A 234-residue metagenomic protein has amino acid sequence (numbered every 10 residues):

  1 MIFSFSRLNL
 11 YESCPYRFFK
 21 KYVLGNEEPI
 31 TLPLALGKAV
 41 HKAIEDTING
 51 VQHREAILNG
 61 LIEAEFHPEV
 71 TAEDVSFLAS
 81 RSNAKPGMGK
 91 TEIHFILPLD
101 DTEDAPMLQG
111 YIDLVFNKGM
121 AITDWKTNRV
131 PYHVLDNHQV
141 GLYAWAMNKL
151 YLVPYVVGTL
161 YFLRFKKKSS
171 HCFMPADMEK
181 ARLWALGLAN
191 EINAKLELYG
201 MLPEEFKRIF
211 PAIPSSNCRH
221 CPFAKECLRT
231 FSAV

Functional and structural regions predicted by a protein language model:
I2-F3, T91, D104, K149-V234: Metal-dependent nuclease catalytic regions and adjoining charged, substrate-binding loops involved in nucleic-acid end
F5-Q52, E92-I93, H220: Nuclease catalytic cores
Y22, D124-T127, L160: Residue-level recognition of conserved beta-strand positions in structured domain cores
E28, T47-A56, L150-P154, R229-A233: Short helix-capping/linker segments at secondary-structure and domain boundaries
P33, H133-D136, M178: Flexible, glycine- and charge-enriched loops at secondary-structure boundaries
A35-D101: A non-catalytic, helix-rich entry segment at domain boundaries
I96-L142, K207: Non-catalytic protein-protein interaction segments used by genome-maintenance enzymes to assemble and couple activities
N137-K149, G158: An active-site-proximal "capping" alpha-helix that borders the catalytic cofactor pocket
